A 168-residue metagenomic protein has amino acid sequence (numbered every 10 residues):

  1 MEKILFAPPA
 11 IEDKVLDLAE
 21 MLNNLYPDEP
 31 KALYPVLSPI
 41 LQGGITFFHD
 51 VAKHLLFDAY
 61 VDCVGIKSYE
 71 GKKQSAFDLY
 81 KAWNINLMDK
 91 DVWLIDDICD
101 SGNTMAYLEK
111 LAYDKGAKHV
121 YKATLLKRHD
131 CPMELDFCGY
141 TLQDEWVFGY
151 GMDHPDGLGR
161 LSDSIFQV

Functional and structural regions predicted by a protein language model:
M1-V168: PRPP-associated nucleotide enzymes
